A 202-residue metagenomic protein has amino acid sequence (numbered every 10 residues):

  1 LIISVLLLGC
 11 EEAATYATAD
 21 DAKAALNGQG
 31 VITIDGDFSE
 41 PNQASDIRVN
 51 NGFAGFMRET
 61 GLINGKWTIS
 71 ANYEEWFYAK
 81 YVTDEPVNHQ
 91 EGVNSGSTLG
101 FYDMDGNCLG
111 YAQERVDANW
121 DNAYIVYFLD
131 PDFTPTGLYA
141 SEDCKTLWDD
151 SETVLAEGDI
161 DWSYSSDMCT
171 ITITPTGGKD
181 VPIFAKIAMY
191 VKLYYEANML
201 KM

Functional and structural regions predicted by a protein language model:
L1-I3: Sec-dependent signal peptide recognition, specifically the positively charged N-region followed immediately by
L6-G9: C-terminal motif of bacterial Sec signal peptides marking the signal peptidase cleavage site
E11-M202: Intrinsically disordered, low-complexity proline/glycine-rich segments
